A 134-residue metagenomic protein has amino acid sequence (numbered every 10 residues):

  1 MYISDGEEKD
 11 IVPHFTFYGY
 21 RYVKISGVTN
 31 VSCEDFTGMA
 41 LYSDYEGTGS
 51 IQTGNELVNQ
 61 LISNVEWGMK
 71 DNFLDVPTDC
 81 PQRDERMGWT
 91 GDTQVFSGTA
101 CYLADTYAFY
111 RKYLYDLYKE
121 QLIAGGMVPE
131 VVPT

Functional and structural regions predicted by a protein language model:
M1-R83, G91-D92, A108-L117, I123-T134: Extracellular/oxidizing-compartment recognition motifs
V95-T106: Well-ordered alpha-helical scaffold segments within catalytic/enzyme domains
